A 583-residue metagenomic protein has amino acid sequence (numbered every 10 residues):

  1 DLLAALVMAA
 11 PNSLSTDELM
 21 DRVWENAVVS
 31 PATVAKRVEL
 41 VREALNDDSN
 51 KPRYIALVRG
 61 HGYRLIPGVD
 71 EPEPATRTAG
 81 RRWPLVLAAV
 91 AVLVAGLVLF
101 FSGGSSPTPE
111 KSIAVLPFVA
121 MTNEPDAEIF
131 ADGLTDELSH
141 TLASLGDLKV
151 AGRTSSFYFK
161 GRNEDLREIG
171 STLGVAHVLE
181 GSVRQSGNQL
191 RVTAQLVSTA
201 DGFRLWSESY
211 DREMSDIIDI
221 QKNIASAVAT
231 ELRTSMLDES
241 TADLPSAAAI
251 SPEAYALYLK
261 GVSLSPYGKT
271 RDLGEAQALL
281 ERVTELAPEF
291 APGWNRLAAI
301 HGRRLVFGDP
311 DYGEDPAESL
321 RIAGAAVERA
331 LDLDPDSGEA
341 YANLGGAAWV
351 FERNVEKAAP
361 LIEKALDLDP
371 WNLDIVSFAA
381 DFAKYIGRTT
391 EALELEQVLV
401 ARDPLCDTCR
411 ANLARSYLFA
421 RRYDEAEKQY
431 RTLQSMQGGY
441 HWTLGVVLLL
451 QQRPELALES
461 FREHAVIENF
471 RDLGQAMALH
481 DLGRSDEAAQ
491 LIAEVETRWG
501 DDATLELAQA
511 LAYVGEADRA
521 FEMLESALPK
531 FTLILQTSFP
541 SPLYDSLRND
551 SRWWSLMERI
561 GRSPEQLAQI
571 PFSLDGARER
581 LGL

Functional and structural regions predicted by a protein language model:
D1-V29, A35-K36, R81-M436, Y440-L444 (+2 more regions): Acidic, proline/glycine-rich low-complexity intrinsically disordered segments
A5-P11, V28-R77: DNA-binding patch around the recognition helix
A9, A44, D48, H61 (+9 more regions): Phosphate/oxyanion-binding loops and surfaces in catalytic or ligand/nucleic-acid-binding neighborhoods
N343-V350, S377-K384, R415, D472-D481 (+1 more regions): Alpha-helical adaptor scaffolds
D367, V398-P404, R431-G438, R462-N469 (+3 more regions): Solenoid-like repeat scaffolds
V446-L449, G474-S485, L535-W554: TPR/TPR-like alpha-solenoid helical repeat scaffolds
L511, E516-D545: C-terminal structured "cap/appendage" subdomains that terminate the fold
F539-L583: Terminal, low-structured helical/coil segments at or just beyond the last alpha-helical repeat
